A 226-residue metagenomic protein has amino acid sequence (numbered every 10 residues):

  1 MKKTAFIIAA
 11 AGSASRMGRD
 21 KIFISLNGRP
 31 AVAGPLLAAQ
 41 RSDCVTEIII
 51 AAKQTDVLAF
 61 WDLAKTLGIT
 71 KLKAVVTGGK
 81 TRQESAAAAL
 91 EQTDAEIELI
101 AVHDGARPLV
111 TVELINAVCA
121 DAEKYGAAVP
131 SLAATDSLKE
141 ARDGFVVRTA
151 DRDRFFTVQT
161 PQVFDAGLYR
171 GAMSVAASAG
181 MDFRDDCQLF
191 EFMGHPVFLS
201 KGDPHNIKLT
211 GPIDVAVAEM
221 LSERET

Functional and structural regions predicted by a protein language model:
M1-L58: N-terminal glycine-rich phosphate-binding loop and ensuing alpha1 helix
K2, F156-T226: Conserved alpha/beta core of the MobA/IspD/sugar-nucleotide pyrophosphorylase nucleotidyltransferase superfamily
I8, V32, A89, H103-D104 (+3 more regions): Residue-level signal for inorganic ion chemistry
M17, F60-W61, V118, Y169 (+1 more regions): Hydrophobic packing residues within well-ordered alpha-helices of enzyme cores
S25, L109, T149, V163 (+1 more regions): Short aromatic/basic micro-patch
A33-I97, A177-A179: Conserved N-terminal catalytic core of the sugar/cofactor nucleotidyltransferase
T46-I48, A127, P196: Residues at the starts of beta-strands that form the adenosine-phosphate
A74, T81-F145, Q159: Conserved beta-loop-beta/alpha segment of the NTase-like Rossmann-fold superfamily that binds/positions NTPs
